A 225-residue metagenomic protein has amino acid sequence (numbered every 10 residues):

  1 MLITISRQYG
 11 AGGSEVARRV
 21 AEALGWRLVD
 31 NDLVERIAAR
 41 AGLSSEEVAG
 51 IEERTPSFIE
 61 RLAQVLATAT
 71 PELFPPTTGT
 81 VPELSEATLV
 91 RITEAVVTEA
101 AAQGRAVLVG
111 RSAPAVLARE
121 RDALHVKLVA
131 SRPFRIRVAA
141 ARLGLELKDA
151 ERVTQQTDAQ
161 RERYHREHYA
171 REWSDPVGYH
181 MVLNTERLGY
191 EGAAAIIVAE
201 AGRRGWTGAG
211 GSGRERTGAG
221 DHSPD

Functional and structural regions predicted by a protein language model:
M1-I3, G104: Pre-Walker A (Motif I) flank of P-loop NTPase domains
I5-R18: Glycine-rich phosphate-binding P-loop
W26-A38: Short beta-strand-centered segment that lines the nucleotide-binding/catalytic pocket of NTP-utilizing
A38-R105: ATP-dependent small-molecule kinase phosphotransfer cores that center on conserved nucleotide phosphate-binding segments
P56-T68, E146-E191: Small-molecule kinase domains that catalyze NTP-dependent phosphoryl transfer to phosphate-bearing small molecules
E94-T98, E167-D225: NTP-dependent small-molecule kinase module
A100, A106, S112-R119: RNA pseudouridine synthases
R119-A141, E146-Q156: Conserved phosphate-donor/acceptor-positioning beta-strand/loop module used by diverse small-molecule
